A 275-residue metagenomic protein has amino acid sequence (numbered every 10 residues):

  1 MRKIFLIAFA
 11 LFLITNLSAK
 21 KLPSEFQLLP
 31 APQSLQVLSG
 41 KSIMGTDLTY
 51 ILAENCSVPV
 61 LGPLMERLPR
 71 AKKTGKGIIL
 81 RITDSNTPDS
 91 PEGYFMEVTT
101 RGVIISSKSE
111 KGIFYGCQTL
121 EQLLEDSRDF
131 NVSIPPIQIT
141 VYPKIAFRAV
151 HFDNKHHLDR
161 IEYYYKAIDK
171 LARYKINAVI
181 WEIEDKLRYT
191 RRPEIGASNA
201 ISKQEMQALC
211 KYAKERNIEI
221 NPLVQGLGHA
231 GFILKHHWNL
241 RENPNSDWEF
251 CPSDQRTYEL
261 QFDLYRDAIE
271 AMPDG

Functional and structural regions predicted by a protein language model:
I4-F5, T83, V150: Small/flexible residues
I4-L13: Sec-dependent N-terminal signal peptides
A8, S18-A19, G231: Compositionally biased, intrinsically disordered low-complexity segments enriched in polar/proline residues
L17-T140: Acidic, contiguous N-terminal accessory segments
T87-G275: Feature activates predominantly on carbohydrate-active enzymes
